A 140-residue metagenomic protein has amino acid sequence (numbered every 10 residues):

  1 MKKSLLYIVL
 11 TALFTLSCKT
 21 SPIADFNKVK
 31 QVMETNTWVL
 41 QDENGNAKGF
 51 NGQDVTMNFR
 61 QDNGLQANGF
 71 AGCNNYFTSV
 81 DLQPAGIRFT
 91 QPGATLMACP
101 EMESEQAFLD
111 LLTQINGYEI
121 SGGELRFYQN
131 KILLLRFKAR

Functional and structural regions predicted by a protein language model:
M1-S4: Positively charged n-region of N-terminal signal peptides that target proteins for export
L6-Y7, T20: N-terminal leader/capping segments at the start of a protein or of a new domain
Y7-T15: Bacterial N-terminal signal peptides
L16-F77, D81-R140: Lipid interaction determinants
